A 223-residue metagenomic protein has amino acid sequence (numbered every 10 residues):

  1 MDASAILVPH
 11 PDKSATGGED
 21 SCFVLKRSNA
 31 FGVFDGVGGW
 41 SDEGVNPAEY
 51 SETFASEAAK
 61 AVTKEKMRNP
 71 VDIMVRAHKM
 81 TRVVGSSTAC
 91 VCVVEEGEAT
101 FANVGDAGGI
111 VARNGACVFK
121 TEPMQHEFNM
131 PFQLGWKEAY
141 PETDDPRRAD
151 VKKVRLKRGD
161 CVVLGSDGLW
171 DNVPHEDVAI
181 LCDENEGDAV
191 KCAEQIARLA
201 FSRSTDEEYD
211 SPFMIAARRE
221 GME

Functional and structural regions predicted by a protein language model:
M1-E223: PP2C/PPM-type serine/threonine phosphatase catalytic domain
